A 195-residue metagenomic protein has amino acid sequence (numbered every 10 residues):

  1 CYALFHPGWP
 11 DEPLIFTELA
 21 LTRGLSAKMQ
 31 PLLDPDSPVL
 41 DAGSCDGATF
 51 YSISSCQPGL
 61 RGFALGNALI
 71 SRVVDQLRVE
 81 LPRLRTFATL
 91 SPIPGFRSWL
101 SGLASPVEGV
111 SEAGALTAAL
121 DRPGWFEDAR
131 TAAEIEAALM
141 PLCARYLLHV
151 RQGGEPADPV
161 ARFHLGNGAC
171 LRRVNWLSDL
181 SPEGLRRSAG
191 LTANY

Functional and structural regions predicted by a protein language model:
C1-Y195: Extended, composition-driven regions rather than compact fold-specific motifs
